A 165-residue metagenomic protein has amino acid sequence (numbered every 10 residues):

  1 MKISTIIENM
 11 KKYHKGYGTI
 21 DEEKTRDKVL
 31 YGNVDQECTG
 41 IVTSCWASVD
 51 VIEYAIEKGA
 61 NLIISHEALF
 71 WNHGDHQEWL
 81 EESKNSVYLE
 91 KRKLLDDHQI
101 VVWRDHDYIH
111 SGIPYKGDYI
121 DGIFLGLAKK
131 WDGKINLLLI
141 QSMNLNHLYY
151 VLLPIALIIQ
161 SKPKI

Functional and structural regions predicted by a protein language model:
M1-I165: Hydrophobic structural segments
